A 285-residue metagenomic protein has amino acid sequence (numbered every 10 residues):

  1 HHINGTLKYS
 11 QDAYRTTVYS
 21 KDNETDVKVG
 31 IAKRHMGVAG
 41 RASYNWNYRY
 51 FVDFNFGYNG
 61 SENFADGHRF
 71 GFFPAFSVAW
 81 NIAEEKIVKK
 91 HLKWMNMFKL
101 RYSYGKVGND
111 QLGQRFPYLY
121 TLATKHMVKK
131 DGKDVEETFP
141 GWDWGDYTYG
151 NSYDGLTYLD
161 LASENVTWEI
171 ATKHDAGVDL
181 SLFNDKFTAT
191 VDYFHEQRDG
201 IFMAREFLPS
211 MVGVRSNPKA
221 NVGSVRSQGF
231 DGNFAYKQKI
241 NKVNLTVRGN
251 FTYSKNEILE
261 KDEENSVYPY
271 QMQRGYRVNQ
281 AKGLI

Functional and structural regions predicted by a protein language model:
H1, G40-W46, F76-W80, Y102 (+3 more regions): Residues on the lipid-exposed face of transmembrane beta-strands in outer-membrane beta-barrel proteins
H1-D53, E62: Outer-membrane beta-barrel transmembrane domain signature of Gram-negative proteins, especially the mid-to-C-terminal
I3, R49-V52, E85-V88, D185-A189 (+2 more regions): Repeated loop/turn-to-beta-strand initiation elements of outer-membrane beta-barrel proteins
I3-L7, V52-F54, P74, W94-Y102 (+2 more regions): Transmembrane beta-strands of outer-membrane beta-barrel proteins
Y9-R15, F56-E62, I82-E84, Y104-G108 (+3 more regions): Transmembrane beta-strands of outer-membrane beta-barrel pores
T16-E24, A65-F70, G113-P117, F202-F207 (+1 more regions): Outer-membrane beta-barrel translocator domains and adjoining extracellular loop/strand segments of Gram-negative
I31-H35, T121, M127-T188, N217-I240 (+1 more regions): Outer-membrane beta-barrel signature, preferentially recognizing the C-terminal barrel domain of Gram-negative
Q114-E137, K239-I285: Conserved small-residue
